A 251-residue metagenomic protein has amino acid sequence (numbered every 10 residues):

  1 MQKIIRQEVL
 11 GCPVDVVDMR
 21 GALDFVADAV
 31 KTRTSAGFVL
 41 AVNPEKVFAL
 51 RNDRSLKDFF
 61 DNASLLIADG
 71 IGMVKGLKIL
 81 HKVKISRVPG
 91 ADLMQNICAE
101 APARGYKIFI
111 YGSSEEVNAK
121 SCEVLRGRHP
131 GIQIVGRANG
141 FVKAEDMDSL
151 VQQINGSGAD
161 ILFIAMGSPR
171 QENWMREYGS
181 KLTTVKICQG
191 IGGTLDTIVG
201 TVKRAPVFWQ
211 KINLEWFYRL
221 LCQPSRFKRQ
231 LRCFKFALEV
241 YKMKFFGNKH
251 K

Functional and structural regions predicted by a protein language model:
M1-A91: N-terminal nucleotide/polyanion-binding subdomain common to many enzyme families
N43-V47, M166-Q171, T194: Short glycine-rich anion-binding loops that position phosphate/pyrophosphate groups of nucleotides and phosphorylated
M73-K75, R170, T194-V199: Short gly/pro/ser/thr-enriched loop/turn and capping motifs at secondary-structure boundaries
V74-L77, R204-K251: A transmembrane-helix-recognition feature enriched in membrane-embedded lipid enzymes and envelope glyco-/phospholipid
V74-Q153, S157: Conserved beta-alpha
C122, E172-K181: Short Gly/Thr/Asp-enriched flexible loops that form oxyanion-binding sites at enzyme active sites
N139-E145, K186-C222: Short, flexible loop segments at boundaries between secondary-structure elements
I154, G158-F163, S168: Proline-aspartate-enriched helix->loop->beta-strand connector
